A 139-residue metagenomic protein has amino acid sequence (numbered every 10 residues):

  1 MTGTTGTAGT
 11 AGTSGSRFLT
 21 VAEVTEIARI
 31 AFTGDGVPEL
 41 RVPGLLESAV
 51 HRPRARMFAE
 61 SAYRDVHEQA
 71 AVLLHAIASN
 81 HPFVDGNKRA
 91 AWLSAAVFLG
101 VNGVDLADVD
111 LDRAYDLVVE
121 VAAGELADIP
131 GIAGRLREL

Functional and structural regions predicted by a protein language model:
M1-L139: FIC/Doc superfamily catalytic core
